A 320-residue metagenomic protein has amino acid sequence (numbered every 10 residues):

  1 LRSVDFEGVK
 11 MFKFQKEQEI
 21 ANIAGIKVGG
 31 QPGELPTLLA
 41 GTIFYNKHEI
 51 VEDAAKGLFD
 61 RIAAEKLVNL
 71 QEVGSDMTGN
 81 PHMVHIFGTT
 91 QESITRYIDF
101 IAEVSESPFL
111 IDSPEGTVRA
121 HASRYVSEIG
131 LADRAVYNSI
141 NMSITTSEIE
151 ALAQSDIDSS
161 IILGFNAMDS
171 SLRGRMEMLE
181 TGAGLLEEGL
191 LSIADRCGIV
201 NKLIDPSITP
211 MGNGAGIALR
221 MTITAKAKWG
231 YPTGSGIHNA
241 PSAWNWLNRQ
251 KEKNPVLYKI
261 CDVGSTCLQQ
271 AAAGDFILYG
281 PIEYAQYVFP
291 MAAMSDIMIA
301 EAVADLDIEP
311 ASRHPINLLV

Functional and structural regions predicted by a protein language model:
L1-K10: Short, Lys/Arg-enriched N-terminal segments with co-localized hydrophobic residues within the first ~10-30 amino acids
E7, P32-G33, C197: A generic structural signal for short, non-catalytic loop/turn and secondary-structure boundary residues
K10-Q15, H82, D133, R175-E177 (+2 more regions): N-terminal start-of-chain detector that recognizes signal peptides and the immediate post-cleavage beginning
F12-G29, G41-N46, Y279-V320: Extended, intrinsically disordered, low-complexity segments
Q18-A24, L67, M142-S143, L185-E187 (+2 more regions): Short amphipathic alpha-helical surface micro-motifs
N22-S171, R175-M178, G182: Active-site beta->alpha loop and helix N-cap motifs at the rims of alpha/beta catalytic domains
E49-A63, D195, D296-P310: A signal for specific C-terminal beta-sheet/loop modules enriched in small/flexible residues with GP/PG/PP motifs
E150-V303: Catalytic alpha/beta core domains of metabolic enzymes, predominantly
